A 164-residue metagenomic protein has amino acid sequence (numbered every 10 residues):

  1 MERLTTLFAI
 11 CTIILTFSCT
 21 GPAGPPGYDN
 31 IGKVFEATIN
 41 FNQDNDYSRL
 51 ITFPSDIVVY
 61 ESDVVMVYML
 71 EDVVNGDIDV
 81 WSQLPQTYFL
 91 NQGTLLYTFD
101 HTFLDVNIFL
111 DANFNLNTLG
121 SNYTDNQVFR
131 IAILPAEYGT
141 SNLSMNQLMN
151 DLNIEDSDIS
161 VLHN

Functional and structural regions predicted by a protein language model:
M1-L4: Positively charged n-region of N-terminal signal peptides that target proteins for export
T6-C11: Sec-dependent N-terminal signal peptides
L15-S18: C-terminal motif of bacterial Sec signal peptides marking the signal peptidase cleavage site
G21-K33: Collagen/collagen-like triple-helix recognition
G32-N164: Extracellular or exported targeting regions of proteins
